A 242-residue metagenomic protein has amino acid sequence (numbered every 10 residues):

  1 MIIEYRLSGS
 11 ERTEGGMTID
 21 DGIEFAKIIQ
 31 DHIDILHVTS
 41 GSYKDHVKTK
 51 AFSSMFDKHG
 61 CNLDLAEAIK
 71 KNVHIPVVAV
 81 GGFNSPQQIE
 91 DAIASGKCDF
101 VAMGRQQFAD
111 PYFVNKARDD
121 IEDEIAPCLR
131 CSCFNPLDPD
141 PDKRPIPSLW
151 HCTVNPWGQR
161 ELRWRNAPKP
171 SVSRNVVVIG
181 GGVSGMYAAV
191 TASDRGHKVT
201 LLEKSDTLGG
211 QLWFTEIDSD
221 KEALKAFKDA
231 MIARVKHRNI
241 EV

Functional and structural regions predicted by a protein language model:
M1-I179, V183, Y187-D194, V199: Flavin-dependent oxidoreductase catalytic cores
P141, P145, K236-V242: Electropositive, surface-exposed helix/loop patches at the edges of structured domains that serve as adaptable
V178-I240: Beta1-alpha1 glycine-rich phosphate/pyrophosphate-binding loop at the start of Rossmann-like nucleotide-binding domains
